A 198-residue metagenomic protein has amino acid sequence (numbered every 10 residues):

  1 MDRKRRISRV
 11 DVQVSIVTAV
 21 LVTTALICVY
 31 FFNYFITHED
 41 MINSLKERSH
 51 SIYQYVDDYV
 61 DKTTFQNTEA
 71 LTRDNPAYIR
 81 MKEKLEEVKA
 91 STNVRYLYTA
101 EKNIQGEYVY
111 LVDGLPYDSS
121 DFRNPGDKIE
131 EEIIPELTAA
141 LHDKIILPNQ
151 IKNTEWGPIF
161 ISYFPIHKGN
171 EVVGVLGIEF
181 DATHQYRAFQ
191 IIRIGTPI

Functional and structural regions predicted by a protein language model:
R5-Q13, Y34, H38, I42 (+1 more regions): Juxtamembrane/transmembrane-helix boundary motifs in multi-pass membrane proteins
R6-Y34, P197-I198: Extreme N-terminal signal-anchor transmembrane helix of membrane signaling/transducer proteins, especially in bacteria
A19, V29-Q66, R80, F180: Membrane-proximal extracytoplasmic alpha-helices
Y59-G114: Extracytoplasmic/periplasmic helical hairpin of the input-sensing domain located between the first two N-terminal
G114-K152: Extracytoplasmic/periplasmic sensor domains and loops in membrane signaling proteins
I146, W156-P165: A short beta-strand signature within small-molecule sensing/ligand-binding domains used in signal transduction
W156, H167-G169, G177-I194: Helix-start (N-cap) segments at beta->loop->alpha junctions that couple sensory/regulatory domains to adjoining helices
V172: Glycine-rich acetyl-CoA-binding "A-motif" of GNAT/NAT acetyltransferases
